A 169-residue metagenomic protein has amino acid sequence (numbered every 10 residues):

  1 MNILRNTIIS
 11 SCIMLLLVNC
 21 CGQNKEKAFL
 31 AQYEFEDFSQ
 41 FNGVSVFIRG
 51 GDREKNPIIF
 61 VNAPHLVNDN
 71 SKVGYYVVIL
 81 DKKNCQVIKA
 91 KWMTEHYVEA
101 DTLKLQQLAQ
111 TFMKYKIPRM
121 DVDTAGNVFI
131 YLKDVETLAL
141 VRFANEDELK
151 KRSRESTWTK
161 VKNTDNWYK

Functional and structural regions predicted by a protein language model:
M1-F29: Bacterial Sec-dependent N-terminal signal peptides
R5, K25-K27, R49, R53 (+3 more regions): Arginine residue identity/basic-tract feature
N6, L17-N19, N68, K82 (+2 more regions): Generic detector of low-complexity/intrinsically disordered segments and short hydrophobic N-terminal stretches
I8, G22, D37, K151-R154 (+1 more regions): Generic ordered-secondary-structure signal
S11-I13, Y76, D101-K104: Terminal low-complexity, poorly structured segments
C20-Y97: N-terminal export/targeting and maturation segments
I88-K169: Extracytoplasmic electrostatic interaction patches
